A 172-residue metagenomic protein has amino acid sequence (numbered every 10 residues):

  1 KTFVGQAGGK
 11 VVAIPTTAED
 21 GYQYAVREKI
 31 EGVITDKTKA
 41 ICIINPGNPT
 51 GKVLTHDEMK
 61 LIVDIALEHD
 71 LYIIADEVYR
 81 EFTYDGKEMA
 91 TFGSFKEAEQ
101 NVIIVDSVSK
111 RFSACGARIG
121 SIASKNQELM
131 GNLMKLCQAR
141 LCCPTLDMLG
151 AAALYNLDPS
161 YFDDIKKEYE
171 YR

Functional and structural regions predicted by a protein language model:
K1-V11, P144: Substrate-binding/gating loop at the entrance of the active-site cleft, primarily in PLP-dependent aminotransferase-like
G9, E68-Y72, A98-Q100: A short helix->loop->beta-strand "cap" motif at the edges of active sites that frequently abuts
V12-P15, F92, V105: Hydrophobic residues at beta-strand termini and immediately following loops that shape nucleotide-binding pockets
T16-K87: Active-site phosphate-binding strand-loop segment of PLP-dependent enzymes
E28-G32, D36, D57-E68, G131 (+3 more regions): Replace "anionic and nucleotidyl ligands
V33, G93-E97: Short, conserved catalytic or adaptor-binding loops enriched in Gly and charged residues
Q100-K167: Conserved core segment of the aminotransferase class I/II
